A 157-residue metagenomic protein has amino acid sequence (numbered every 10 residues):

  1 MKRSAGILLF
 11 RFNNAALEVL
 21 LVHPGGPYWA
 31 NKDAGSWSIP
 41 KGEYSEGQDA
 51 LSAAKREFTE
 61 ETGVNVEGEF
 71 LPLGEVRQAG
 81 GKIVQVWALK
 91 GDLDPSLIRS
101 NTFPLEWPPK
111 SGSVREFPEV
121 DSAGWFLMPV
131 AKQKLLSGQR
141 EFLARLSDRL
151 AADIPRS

Functional and structural regions predicted by a protein language model:
M1-S38, W87: N-terminal strand-loop-strand
K2, A34, I39, E67 (+2 more regions): Short connector loops at helix/strand junctions that flank enzyme active sites, especially segments positioning acidic
N14-A16, G26-W29, S45, G80-G81 (+1 more regions): Short, charged/polar surface micro-motifs in flexible loops or helix N-caps
S38-L73, L127: The catalytic Nudix box helix
Y44, V66, L93, I98 (+1 more regions): Hydrophobic pocket-lining residues within nucleotide cofactor-binding pockets
E75-G112, G124, L146-S147, D153: Active-site-adjacent beta-strand/loop module that shapes the phosphate/pyrophosphate-binding cleft
S113-V130: Alpha-helix-centered segments that form part of catalytic cores
M128-S157: Charged phosphate-binding loop/patch that engages nucleotide di/tri-phosphates or the phosphate backbone of nucleic
